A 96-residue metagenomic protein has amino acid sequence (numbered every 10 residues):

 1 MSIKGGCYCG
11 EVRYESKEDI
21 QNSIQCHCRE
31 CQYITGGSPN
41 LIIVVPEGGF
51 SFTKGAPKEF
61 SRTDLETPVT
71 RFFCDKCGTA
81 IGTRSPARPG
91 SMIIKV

Functional and structural regions predicted by a protein language model:
M1-G6, E11-V96: A short Gly-Trp-Pro
